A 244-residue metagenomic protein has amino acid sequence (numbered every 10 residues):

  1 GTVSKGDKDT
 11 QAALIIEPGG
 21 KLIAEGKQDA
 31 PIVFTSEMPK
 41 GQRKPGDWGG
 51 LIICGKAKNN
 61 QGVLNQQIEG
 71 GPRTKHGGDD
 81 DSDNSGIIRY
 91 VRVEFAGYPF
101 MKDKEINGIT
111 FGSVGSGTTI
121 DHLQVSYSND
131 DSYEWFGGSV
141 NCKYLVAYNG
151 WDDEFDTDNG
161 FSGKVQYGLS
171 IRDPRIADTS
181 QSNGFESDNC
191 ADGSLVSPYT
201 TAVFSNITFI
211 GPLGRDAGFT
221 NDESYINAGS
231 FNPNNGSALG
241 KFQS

Functional and structural regions predicted by a protein language model:
G1-S244: Beta-strand/loop edge motif enriched in small/polar residues
